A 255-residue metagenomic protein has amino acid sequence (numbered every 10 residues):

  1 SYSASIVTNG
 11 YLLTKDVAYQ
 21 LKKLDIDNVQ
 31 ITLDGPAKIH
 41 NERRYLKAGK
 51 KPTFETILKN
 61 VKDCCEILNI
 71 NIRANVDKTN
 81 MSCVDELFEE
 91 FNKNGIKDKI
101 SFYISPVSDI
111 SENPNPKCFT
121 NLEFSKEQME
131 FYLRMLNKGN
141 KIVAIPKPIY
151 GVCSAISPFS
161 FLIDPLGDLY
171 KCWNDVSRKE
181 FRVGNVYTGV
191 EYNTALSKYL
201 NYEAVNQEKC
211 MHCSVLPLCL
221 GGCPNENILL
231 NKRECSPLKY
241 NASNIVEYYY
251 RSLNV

Functional and structural regions predicted by a protein language model:
S1-A37: Conserved SAM/AdoMet-binding glycine-rich loop
D25, I96-D98, K209: Short loop/turn motifs at secondary-structure junctions
K38-P158, P165: Radical SAM enzyme [4Fe-4S]-AdoMet core and its adjacent flexible, acidic and glycine-rich loops/tails across
V176-V255: Flexible mid-to-C-terminal extensions adjoining Fe-S/redox cofactors in radical SAM and related proteins
